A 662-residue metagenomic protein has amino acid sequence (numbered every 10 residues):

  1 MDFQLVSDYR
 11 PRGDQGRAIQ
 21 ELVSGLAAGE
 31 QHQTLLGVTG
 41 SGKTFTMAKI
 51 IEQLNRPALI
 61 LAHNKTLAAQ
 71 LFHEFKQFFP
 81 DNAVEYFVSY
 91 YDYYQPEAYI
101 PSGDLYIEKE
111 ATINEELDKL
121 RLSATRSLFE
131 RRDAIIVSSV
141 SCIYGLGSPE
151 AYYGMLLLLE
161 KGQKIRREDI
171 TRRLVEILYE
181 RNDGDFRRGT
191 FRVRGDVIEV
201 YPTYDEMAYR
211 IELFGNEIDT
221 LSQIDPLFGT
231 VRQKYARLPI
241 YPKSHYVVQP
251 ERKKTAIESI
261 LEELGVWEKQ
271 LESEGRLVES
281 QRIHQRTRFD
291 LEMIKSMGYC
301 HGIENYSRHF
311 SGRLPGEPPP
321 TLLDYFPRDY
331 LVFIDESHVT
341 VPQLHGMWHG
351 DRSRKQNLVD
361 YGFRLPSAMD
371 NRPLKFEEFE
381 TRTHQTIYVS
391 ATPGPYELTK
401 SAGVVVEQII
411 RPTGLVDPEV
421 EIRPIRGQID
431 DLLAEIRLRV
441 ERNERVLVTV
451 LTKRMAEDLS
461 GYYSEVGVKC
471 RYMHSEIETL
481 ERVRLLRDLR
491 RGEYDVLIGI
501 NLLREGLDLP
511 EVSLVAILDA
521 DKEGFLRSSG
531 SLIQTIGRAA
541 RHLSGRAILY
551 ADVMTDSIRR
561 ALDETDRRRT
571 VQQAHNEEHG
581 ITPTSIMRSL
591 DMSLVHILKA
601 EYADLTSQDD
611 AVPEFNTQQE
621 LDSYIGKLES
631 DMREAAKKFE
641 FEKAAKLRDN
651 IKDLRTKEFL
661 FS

Functional and structural regions predicted by a protein language model:
M1-D2, L438, V571-K646, I651-S662: Acidic, low-complexity intrinsically disordered tails
M1-V595, E634: ASCE RecA-like P-loop NTPase motor cores that couple ATP hydrolysis to mechanical translocation on nucleic acids
